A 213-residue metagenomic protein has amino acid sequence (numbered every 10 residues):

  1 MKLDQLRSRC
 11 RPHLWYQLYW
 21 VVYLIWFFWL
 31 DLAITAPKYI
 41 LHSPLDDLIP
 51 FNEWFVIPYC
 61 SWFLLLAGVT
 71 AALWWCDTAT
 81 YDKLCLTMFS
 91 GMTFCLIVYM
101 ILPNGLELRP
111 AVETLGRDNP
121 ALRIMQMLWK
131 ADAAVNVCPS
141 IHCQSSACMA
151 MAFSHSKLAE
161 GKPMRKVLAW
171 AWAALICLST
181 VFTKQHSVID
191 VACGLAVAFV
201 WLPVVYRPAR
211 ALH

Functional and structural regions predicted by a protein language model:
M1-L66, G116-D118: N-terminal transmembrane-helix/juxtamembrane module of multi-pass inner/ER membrane proteins
L24-W29, M92-M100, A171-F182: Aromatic-anchored segments of alpha-helical transmembrane domains
D31-P44, W74-M164, L212-H213: Membrane-interface loops
V56-T70, F89-T93, S145: Hydrophobic alpha-helical transmembrane segments
L65-T70, S146-A152, A171-S179: Hydrophobic, membrane-inserted alpha-helices
E113, A133-C138, L175-L202: Interfacial helix-loop-helix junctions of multi-pass membrane proteins
A150-H155, A198-Y206: Hydrophobic transmembrane alpha-helices
G161-A174: Short hydrophobic alpha-helices at membrane interfaces in multi-pass membrane enzymes
